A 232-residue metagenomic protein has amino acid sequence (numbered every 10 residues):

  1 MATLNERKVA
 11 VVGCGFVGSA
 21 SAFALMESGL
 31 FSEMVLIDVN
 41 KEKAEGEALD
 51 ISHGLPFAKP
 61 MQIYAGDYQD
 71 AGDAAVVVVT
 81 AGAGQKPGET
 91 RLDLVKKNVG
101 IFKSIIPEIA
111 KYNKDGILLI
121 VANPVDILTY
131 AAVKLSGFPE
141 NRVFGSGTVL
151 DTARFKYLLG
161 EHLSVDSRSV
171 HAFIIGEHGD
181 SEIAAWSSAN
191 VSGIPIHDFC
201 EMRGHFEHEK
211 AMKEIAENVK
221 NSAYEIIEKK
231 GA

Functional and structural regions predicted by a protein language model:
R7-V11: Beta1/beta-strand and adjacent pyrophosphate-binding region of the FAD-binding site in flavoprotein oxidoreductases
C14-G15: Glycine-rich Rossmann-fold phosphate-binding loop(s) that bind the pyrophosphate of adenine dinucleotide cofactors
G18-S19: N-terminal Rossmann-fold NAD(P) dinucleotide-binding loop
E27-E33, G137-P139: Conserved S-adenosyl-L-methionine
E33, I37-A75, E89: Conserved N-terminal Rossmann-fold NAD(P) cofactor-binding segment
A81-A83: Conserved NAD(P)H cofactor-binding loop of Rossmann-fold oxidoreductase domains
R91-K156: Rossmann-like NAD(P)(H) cofactor-binding subdomain of soluble oxidoreductases
S136-R142, D151-A232: C-terminal substrate-binding/catalytic lobe of Rossmann-fold NAD(P)-dependent dehydrogenases
